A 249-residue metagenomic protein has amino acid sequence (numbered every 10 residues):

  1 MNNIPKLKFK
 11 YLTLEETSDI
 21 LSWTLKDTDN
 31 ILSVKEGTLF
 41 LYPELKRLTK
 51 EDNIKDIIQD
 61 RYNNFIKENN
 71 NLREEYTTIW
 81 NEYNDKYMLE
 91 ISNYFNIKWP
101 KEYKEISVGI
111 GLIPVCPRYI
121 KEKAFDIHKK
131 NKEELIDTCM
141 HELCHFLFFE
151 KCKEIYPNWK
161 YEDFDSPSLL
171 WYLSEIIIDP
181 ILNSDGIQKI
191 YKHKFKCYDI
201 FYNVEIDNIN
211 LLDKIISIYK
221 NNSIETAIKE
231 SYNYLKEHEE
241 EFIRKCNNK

Functional and structural regions predicted by a protein language model:
M1-T78: N-terminal low-structure segments adjacent to metalloprotease catalytic domains across cellular compartments
K10-L12, C152, N158-D207: Post-HExxH zinc-binding segment in Zn-dependent metallohydrolases
Q59-I120, S184-Y191: Auxiliary, metal-adjacent structural segments of Zn-dependent hydrolase domains
Y83, I136, L170, S174: Hydrophobic (often cysteine-bearing) scaffold residues that line and stabilize catalytic clefts of nucleotide/cofactor
V108-L112, D126-K130, F149: Short His-Asn-centered micro-motif
K123-C139: Short pre-active-site segment immediately N-terminal to the catalytic Zn-binding motif
D137-K153: Active-site recognition of the HExxH zinc-binding catalytic motif
K196-K249: Pan-zinc metallopeptidase signature
